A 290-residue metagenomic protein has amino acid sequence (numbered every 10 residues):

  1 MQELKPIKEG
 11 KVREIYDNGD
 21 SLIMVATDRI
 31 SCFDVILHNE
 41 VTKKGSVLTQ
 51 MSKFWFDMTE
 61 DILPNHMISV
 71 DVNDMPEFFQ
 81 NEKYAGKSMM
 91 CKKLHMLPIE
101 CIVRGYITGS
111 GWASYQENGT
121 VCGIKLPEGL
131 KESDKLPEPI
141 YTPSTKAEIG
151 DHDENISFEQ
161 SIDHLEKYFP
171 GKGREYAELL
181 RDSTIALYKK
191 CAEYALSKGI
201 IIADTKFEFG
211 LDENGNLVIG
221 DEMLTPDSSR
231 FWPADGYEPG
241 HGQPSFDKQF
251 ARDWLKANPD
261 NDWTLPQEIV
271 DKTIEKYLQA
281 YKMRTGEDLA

Functional and structural regions predicted by a protein language model:
M1-E148, N261-A290: Active-site loop/lid in soluble adenylation, ligation, and acyl-transfer enzymes
S21, M96-P98, K198-I202, N214-L217: Coil-to-beta-strand transition motifs
F33, W112-A113, N214, S228-R230: Intrinsically disordered, low-complexity acidic/polar segments
S46, Q50, E175, L179-D182 (+4 more regions): Generic recognition of stable, solvent-exposed alpha-helical segments in well-folded globular domains
D61-H66, K190-I202, G215, T285-A290: Surface-exposed helix-capping loop/turn segments at secondary-structure junctions
V103, I202-M223: Conserved metal-phosphate-binding beta-hairpin within the catalytic cores of diverse ATP-dependent phosphoryl-transfer
E117-N118, L126-E175, I219, M223-R284 (+1 more regions): Anionic ligand-binding catalytic core segments
G171-A203: A long amphipathic alpha-helix within ATP-dependent nucleotide-binding catalytic cores
